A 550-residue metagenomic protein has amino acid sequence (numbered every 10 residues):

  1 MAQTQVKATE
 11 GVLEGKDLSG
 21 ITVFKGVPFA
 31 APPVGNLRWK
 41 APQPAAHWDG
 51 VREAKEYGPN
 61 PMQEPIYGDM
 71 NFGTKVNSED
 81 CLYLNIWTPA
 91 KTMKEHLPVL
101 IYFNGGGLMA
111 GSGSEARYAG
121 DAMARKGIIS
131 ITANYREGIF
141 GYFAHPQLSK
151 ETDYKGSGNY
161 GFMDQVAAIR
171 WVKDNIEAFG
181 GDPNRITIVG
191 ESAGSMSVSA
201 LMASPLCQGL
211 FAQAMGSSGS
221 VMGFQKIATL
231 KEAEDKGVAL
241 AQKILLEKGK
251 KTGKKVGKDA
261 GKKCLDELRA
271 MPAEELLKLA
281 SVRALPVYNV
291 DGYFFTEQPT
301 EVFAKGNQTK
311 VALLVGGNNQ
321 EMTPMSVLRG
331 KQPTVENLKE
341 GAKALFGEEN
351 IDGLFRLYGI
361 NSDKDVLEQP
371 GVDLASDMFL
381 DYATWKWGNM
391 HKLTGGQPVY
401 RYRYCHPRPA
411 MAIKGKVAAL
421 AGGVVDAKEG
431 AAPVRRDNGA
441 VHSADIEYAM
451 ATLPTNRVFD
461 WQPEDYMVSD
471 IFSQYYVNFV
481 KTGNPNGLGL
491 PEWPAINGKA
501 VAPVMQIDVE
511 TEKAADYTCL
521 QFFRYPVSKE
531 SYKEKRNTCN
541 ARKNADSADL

Functional and structural regions predicted by a protein language model:
M1-N159, P183, F459-F472, T482-L490 (+4 more regions): Non-catalytic accessory segments of hydrolases
D69-T74, Y154-N159, M222-A228, P299-T300 (+4 more regions): Active-site rim elements
M70, D174, A200, Q208 (+2 more regions): Substrate-access "cap/lid" subdomains that shape and gate the entrance to catalytic or ligand-binding pockets
C81, Y154-E177, E232-D235, A239: Alpha/beta-hydrolase active-site loop
E95-V99, K126-I131, D182-I186, C207-Q213 (+2 more regions): Loop/turn elements at helix/coil->beta-strand transitions in domains of secreted/extracellular proteins
G105, D164, S192-S195: Active-site loop->helix "elbow" adjoining a glycine-rich segment at hydrolase catalytic centers
N184-Q225: Primarily recognizes the serine-hydrolase "nucleophile elbow" in alpha/beta-hydrolase and SGNH/GDSL folds
W385, N389-L550: Mobile gating loops/cap/lid regions near enzyme active sites that modulate substrate access
